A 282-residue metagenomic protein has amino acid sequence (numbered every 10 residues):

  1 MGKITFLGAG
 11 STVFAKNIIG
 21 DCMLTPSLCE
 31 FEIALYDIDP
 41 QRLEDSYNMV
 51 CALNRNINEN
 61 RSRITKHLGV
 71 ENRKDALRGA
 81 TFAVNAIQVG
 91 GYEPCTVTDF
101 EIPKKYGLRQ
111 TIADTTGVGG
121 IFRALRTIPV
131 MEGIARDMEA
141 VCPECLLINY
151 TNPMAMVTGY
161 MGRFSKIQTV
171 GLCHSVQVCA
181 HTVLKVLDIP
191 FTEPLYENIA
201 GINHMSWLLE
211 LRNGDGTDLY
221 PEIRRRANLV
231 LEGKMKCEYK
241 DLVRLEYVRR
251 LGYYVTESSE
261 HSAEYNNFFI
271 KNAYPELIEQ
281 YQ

Functional and structural regions predicted by a protein language model:
M1-I4: Extreme N-terminal starter segment of soluble prokaryotic enzymes
F6-C29: N-terminal Rossmann-like dinucleotide-binding module
L24-R61, R73: Glycine-rich phosphate-binding loop and adjoining beta1-alpha1-beta2 segment of Rossmann-like nucleotide-binding folds
L24-S27, C51-R55, A76, A140 (+2 more regions): Short, surface-exposed basic-aromatic patches at helix termini and helix-loop junctions that form
R55-T81, Q88-G91, Q110-T116, A124 (+1 more regions): A structured beta-alpha segment of the ubiquitous adenosine-cofactor-binding alpha/beta core
E93-R163: Rossmann-fold NAD(P)-binding glycine/threonine-rich loop
L146-N213: Rossmann-fold dinucleotide-binding core
D188-Q282: Long, compositionally biased stretches enriched for glycine and/or charged residues
